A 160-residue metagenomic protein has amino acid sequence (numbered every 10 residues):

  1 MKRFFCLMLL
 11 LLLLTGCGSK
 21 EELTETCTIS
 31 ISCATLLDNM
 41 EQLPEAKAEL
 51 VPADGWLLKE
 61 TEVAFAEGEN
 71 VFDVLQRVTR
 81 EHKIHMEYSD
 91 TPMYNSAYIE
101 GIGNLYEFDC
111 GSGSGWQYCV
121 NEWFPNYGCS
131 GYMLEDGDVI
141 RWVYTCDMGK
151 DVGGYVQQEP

Functional and structural regions predicted by a protein language model:
M1-T15: Sec-dependent bacterial lipoprotein signal peptides
C6, G16-P160: Ubiquitin-like/PB1-type beta-grasp interaction modules and other compact soluble beta-rich domains
